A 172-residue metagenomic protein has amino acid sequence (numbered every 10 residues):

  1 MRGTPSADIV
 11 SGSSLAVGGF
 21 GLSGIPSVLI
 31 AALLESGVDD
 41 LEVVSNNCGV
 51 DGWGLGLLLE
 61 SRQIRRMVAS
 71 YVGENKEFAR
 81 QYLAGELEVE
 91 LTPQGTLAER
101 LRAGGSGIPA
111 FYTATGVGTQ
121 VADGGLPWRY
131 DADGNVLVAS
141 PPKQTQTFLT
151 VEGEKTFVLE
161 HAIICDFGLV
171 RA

Functional and structural regions predicted by a protein language model:
M1-A172: Conserved alpha/beta enzyme-core scaffold
